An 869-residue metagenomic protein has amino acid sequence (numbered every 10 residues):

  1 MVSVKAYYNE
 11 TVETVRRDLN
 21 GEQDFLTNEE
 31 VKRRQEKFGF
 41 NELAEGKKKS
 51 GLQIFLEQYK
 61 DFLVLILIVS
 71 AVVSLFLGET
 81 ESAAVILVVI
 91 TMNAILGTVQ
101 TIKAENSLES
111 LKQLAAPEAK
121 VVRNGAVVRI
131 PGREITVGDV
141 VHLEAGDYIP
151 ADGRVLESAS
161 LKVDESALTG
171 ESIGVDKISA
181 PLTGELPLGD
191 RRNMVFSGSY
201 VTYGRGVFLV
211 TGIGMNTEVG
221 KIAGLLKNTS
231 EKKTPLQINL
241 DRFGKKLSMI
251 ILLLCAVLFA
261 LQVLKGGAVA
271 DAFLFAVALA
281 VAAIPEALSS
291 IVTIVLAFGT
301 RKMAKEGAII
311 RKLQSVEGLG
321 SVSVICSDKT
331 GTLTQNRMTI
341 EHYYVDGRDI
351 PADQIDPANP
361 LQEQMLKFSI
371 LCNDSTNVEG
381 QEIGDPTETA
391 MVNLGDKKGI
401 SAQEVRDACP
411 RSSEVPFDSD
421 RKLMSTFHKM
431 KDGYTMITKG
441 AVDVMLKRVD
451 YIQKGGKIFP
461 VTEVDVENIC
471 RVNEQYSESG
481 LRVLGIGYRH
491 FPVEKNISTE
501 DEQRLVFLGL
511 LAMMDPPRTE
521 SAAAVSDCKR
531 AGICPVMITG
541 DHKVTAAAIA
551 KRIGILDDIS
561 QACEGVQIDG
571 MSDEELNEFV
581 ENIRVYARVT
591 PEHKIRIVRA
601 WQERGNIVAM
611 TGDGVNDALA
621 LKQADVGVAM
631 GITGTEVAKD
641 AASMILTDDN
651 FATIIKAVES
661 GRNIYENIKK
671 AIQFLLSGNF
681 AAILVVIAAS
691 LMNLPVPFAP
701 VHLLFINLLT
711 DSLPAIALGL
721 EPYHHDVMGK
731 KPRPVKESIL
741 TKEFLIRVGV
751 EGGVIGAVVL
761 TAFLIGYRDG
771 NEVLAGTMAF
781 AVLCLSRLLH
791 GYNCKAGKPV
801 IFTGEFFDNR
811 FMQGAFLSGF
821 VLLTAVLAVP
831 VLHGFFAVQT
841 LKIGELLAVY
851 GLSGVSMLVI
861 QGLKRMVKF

Functional and structural regions predicted by a protein language model:
M1-G729, I739-L740, G753, F780 (+1 more regions): Conserved cytosolic headpiece of P-type ATPases
N373, G605, V658, R662 (+2 more regions): Alpha-helix capping/termination and helix-coil
S690-A699, F763-A775: Helix-coil boundary and interhelical linker segments in multi-pass alpha-helical membrane proteins
T710, I755, T777-G791: Generic alpha-helical transmembrane segments
P734-G753, V773-T777: Membrane-water interface at loop-to-transmembrane-helix junctions
